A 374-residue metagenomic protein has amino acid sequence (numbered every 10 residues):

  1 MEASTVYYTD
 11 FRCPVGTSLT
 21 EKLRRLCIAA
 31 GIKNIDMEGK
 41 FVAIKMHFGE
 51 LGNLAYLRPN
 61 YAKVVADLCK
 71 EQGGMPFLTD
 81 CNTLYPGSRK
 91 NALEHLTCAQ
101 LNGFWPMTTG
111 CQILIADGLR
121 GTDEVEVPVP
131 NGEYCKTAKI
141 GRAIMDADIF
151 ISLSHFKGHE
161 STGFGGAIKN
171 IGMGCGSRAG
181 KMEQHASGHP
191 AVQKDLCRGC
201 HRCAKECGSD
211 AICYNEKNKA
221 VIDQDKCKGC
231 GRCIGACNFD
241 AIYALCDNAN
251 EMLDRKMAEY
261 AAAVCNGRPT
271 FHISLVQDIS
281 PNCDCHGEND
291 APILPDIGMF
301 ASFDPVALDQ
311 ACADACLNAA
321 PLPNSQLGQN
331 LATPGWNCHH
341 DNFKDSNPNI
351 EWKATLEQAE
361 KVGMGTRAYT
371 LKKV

Functional and structural regions predicted by a protein language model:
E2-N53, L57-Y61, E71-D80, Y85-V374: Extended, low-polarity segments enriched in aliphatic/aromatic residues
A66-D67: Terminal amphipathic helices with adjacent charged low-complexity linkers/tails
